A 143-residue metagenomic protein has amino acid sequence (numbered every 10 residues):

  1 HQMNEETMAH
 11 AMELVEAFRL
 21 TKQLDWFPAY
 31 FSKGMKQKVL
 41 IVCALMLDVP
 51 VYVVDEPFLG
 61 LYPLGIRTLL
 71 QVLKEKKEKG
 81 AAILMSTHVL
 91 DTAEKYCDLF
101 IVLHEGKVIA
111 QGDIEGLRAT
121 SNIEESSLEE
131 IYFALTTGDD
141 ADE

Functional and structural regions predicted by a protein language model:
E6-Q23: Conserved ABC ATPase "signature" region
F27-F31: Conserved ABC ATPase signature
I41: Hydrophobic anchor residue at the start of the ABC signature
Y52-E56: Catalytic Walker B motif of ABC-type/P-loop ATPase nucleotide-binding domains
A93-K95: A short, surface-exposed alpha-helical micro-motif characterized by mixed small hydrophobic and charged/polar residues
Q111-G112: ABC ATPase "signature
